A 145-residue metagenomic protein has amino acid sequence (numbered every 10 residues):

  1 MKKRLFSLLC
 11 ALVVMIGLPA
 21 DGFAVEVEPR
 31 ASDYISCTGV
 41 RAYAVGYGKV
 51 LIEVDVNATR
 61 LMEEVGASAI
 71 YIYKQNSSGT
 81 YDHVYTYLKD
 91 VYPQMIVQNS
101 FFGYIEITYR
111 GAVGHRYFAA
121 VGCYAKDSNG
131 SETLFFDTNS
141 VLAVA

Functional and structural regions predicted by a protein language model:
M1-L5: Positively charged n-region of N-terminal signal peptides that target proteins for export
L9-G17: Bacterial N-terminal signal peptides
L18-S32: Sec-dependent signal peptide cleavage junction
C37-Y73: Short, surface-exposed binding/anchoring microloops in extracellular/periplasmic proteins
A69-I70, D82-Q98: Solvent-exposed serine/threonine-rich low-complexity stretches and specific carbohydrate-binding patches
A69-V84, F118-A120: Short beta-strand segments and strand-loop junctions that repeat across beta-rich extracellular domains
D90-A120, D127: Short, solvent-exposed, Trp/other aromatic-anchored flexible loops in extracytoplasmic proteins
S128-A145: Short beta-strand elements
